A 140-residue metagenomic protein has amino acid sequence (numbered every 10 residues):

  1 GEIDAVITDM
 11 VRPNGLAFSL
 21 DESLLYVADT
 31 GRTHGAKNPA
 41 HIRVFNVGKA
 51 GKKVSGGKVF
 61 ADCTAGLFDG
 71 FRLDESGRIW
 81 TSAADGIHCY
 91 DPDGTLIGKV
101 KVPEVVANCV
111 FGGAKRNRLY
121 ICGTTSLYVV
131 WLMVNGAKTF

Functional and structural regions predicted by a protein language model:
G1, A40-N46: Beta-propeller blade signature
G1, V54-V59, M133, F140: A short helix->beta-strand "capping" segment at the edge of beta-propeller domains
I3-V27, R32-H34, K58-A84, P103-N117 (+1 more regions): Beta-rich, blade/repeat-based domains predominating in secreted/periplasmic proteins but also intracellular
D4, S55, I97-G98, K138: A structural motif specific to WD40 beta-propellers
T33-H41: Short, solvent-exposed loop/turn segments at conserved positions within beta-propeller repeat blades
H41-R43, G86-H88, S126: A short loop-to-beta-strand structural motif that recurs across blades of beta-propeller domains
V44-K52, L132-T139: Short loop/turn segments immediately following beta-strands, especially the blade-tip and inter-blade linker loops
